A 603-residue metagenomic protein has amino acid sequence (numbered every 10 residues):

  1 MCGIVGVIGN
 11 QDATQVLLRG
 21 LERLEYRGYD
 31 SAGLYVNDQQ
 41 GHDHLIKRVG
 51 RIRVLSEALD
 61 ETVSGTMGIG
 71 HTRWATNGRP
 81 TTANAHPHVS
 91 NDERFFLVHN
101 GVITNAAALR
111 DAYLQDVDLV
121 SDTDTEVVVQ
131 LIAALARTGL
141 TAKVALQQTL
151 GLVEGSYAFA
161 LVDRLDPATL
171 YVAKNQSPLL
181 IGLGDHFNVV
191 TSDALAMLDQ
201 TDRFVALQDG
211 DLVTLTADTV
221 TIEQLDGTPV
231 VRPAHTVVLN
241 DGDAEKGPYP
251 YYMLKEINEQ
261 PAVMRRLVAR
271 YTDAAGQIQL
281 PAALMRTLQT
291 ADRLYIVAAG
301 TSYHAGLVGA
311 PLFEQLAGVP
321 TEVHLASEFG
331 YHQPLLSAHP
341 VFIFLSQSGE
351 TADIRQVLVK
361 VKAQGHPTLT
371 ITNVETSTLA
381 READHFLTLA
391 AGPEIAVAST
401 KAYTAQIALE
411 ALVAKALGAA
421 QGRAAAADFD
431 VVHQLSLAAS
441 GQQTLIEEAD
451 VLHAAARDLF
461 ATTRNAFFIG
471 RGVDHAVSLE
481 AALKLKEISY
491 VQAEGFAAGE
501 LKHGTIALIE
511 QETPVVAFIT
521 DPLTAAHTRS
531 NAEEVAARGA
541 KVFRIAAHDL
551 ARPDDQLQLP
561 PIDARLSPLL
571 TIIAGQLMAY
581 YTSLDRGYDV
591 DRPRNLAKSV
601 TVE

Functional and structural regions predicted by a protein language model:
M1-K246, P250, A262-A269, D273-D292 (+3 more regions): Conserved short alpha-helical segments that host acidic/polar catalytic motifs at enzyme active sites
T66, G70-A83, Y271-R286, G309-L345 (+2 more regions): Glycine-rich oxoanion-binding loops at beta->alpha junctions
M67, F95, R293-Y295, V341 (+3 more regions): Structural motif
P87, Y171-V172, F204-V205, L212 (+9 more regions): Replace "in large, NTP-powered and nucleic-acid-processing enzymes" with "in large, NTP-powered factors and other
V153-F187, F460-E487, P522, R529: Acidic/histidine-rich
L180-D202, A206, S327-V361, E500-E534 (+2 more regions): Glycine-rich, anion-gripping cofactor-binding loops and their flanking helix/strand elements in enzyme active sites
Q260-M264, V268-Y295, H385-P514, R586-E603: Active-site phosphate/pyrophosphate-binding segments
Q289-R423, A427-L437, R471, F518-P560 (+1 more regions): Glycine-rich phosphate-binding loops that contact phosphosugars or nucleotide phosphates
